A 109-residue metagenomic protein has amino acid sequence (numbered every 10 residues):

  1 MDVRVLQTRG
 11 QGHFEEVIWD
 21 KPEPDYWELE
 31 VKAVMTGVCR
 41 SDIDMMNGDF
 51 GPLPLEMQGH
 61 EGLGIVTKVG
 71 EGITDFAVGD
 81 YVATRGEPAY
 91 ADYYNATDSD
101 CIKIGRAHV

Functional and structural regions predicted by a protein language model:
M1-R4: Extreme N-terminal starter segment of soluble prokaryotic enzymes
L6-F14: Extracellular beta-rich ligand/substrate-recognition surface
T8, M46, T67-V69, N95-D98: Short beta-strand-to-turn element immediately C-terminal to the catalytic PLP-Schiff-base lysine in fold type I
H13-E16, P88: Residues that act as N-cap/strand-start positions at coil-to-secondary-structure junctions
E16, K21, L63-I65, Y93-N95 (+1 more regions): Conserved hydrophobic/aromatic beta-strand scaffold that supports enzyme active sites
D20-G37, M46-A89: Glycine-rich beta-strand-centered segment in the early N-terminal region that forms part of a ligand/cofactor-binding
T84-H108: NAD(P)H dinucleotide-binding glycine-rich loop of Rossmann-like/cofactor-binding domains, especially the beta1-alpha1
